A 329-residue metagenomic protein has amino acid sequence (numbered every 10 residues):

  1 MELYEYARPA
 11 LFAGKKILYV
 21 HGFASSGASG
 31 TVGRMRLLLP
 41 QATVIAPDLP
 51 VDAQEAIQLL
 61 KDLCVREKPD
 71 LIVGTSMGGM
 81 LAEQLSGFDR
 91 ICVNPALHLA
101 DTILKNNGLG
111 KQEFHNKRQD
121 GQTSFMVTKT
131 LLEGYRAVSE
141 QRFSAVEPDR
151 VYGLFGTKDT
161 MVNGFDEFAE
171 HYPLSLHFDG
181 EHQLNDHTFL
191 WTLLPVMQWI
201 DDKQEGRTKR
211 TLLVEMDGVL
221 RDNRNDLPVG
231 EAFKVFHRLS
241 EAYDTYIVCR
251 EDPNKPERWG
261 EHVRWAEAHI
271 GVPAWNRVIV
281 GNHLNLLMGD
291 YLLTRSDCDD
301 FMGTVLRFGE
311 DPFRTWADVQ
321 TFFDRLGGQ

Functional and structural regions predicted by a protein language model:
A7, L11-R66: Active-site catalytic motif of lipid deacylating hydrolases and related acyltransferases
D70-G74, R90-C92, V151-T157, V278-V280 (+2 more regions): Short, hydrophobic beta-strand segments that form beta-sheet elements in well-ordered domains
V73-E83: Gly/Ala-rich beta-loop-alpha elbow adjacent to hydrolase catalytic centers
D89-P195, W199-I200: The alpha/beta-hydrolase serine catalytic core
L174-L212, T304-Q329: Charged phosphate-binding loop/patch that engages nucleotide di/tri-phosphates or the phosphate backbone of nucleic
G206-N225: Asp-based phosphoryl-transfer active-site loop
D222-T245: Short, acidic loop-to-helix structural element flanking the phosphoryl-transfer center in phosphate-processing enzymes
P256-Q329: C-terminal cap/substrate-recognition subdomain and adjoining C-terminal extension of metal-dependent phosphatase-like
